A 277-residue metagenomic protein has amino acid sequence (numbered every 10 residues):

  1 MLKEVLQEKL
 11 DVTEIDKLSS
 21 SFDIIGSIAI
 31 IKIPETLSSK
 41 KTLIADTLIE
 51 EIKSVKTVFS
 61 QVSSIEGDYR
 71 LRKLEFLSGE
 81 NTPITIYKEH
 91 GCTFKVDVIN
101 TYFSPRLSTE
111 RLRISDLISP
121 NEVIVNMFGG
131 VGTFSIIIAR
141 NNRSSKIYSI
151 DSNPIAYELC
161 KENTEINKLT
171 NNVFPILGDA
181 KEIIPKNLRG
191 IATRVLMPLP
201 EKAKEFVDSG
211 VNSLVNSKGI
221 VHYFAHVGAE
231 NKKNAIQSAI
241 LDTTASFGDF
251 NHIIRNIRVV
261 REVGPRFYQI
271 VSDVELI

Functional and structural regions predicted by a protein language model:
M1-I277: SAM-dependent transferase fold signal centered on methyltransferase-like domains, encompassing both Class I
